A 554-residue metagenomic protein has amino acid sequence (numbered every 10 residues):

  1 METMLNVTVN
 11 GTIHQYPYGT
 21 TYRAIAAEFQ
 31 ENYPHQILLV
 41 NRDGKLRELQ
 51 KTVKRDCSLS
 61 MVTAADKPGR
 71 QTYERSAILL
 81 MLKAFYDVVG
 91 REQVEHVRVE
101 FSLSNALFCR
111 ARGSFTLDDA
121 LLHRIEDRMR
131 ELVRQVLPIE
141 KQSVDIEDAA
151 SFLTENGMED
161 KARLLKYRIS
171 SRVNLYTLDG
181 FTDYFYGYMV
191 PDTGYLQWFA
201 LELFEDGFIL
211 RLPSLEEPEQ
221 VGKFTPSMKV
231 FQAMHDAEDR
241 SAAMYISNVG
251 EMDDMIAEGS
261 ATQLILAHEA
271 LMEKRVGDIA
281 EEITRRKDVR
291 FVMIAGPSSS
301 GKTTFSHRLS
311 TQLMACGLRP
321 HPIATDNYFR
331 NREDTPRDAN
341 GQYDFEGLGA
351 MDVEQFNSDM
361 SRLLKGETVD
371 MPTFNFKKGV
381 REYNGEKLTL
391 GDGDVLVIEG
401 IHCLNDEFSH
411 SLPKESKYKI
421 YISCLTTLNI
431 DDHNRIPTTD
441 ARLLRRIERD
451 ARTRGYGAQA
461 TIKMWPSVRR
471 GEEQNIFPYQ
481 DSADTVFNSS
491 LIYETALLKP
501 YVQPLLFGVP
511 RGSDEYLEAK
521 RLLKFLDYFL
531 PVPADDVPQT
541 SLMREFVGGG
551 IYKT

Functional and structural regions predicted by a protein language model:
M1-I78, L82-L103, S114, D127-R128: Ubiquitin-like/PB1-type beta-grasp interaction modules and other compact soluble beta-rich domains
K51-K54, S58-T72, A84, Q93-S104 (+3 more regions): Auxiliary tRNA-acceptor-end handling modules of aminoacyl-tRNA synthetases
K287, S409-T554: Conserved NTP phosphate-binding and transfer environment spanning the P-loop NTPase/kinase superfamily
V292-I294: Hydrophobic anchor at the beta1->P-loop junction of P-loop NTPases
K302: Conserved lysine of the Walker
F305, L309: Hydrophobic positions on the alpha1 helix immediately C-terminal to the Walker A/P-loop
A315-E333: Short beta-strand-centered segment that lines the nucleotide-binding/catalytic pocket of NTP-utilizing
D334-K377: Conserved nucleotide-sensing/catalytic segment adjacent to the nucleotide-binding pocket in NTP-handling enzymes
